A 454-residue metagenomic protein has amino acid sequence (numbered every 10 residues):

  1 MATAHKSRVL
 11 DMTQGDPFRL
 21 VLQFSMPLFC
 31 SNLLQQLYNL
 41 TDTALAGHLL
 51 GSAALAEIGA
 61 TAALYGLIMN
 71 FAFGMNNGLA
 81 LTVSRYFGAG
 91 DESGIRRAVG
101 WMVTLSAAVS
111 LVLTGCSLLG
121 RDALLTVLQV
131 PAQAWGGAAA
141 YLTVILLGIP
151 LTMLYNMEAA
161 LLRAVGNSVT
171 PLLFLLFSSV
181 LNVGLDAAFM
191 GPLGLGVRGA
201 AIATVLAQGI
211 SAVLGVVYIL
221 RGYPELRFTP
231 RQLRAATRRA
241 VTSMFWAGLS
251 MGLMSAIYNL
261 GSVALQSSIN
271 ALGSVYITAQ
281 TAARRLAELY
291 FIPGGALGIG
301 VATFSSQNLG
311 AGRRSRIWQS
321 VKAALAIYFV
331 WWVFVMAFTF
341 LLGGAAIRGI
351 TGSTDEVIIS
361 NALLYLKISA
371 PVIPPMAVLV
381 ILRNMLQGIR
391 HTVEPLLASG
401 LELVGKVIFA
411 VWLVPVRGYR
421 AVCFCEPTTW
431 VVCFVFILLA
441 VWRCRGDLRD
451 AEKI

Functional and structural regions predicted by a protein language model:
M1-S25, V83-G148, P192-L249, S305-V372 (+1 more regions): Short alpha-helical transmembrane segments in multi-pass integral membrane proteins
M12-L49, A63-G78, T82, A107-T114 (+4 more regions): N-terminal transmembrane alpha-helices
Q23-D42, V144, S178, A207-S211 (+3 more regions): Transmembrane helical elements of multi-pass membrane transporters/channels
L28, N32, A44, L81 (+17 more regions): Transmembrane alpha-helix boundary and packing residues in multipass membrane permease domains and related
L33, L37-A56, L125-A132, A188-L195 (+5 more regions): Helix-terminus/linker motif at the lipid-water interface of multi-pass membrane proteins
A46-G66, A132-A140, V197-R198, R239-A247 (+4 more regions): Interfacial/gating helices of multi-pass transporter permease domains
L55-G115, T152-P171, A279-G343, M376-A398: Small-residue-rich hydrophobic transmembrane alpha-helices
N76, V144-R163, P171-N182, A200-G215 (+4 more regions): Short runs within selected transmembrane alpha-helices of multi-pass transporters and secretion channels
